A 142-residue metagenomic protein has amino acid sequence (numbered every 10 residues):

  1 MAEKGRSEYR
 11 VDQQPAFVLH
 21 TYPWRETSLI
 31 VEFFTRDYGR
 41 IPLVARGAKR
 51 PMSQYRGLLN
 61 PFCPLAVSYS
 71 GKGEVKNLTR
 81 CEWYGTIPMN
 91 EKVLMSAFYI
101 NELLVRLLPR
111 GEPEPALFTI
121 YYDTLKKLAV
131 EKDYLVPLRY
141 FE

Functional and structural regions predicted by a protein language model:
M1-E142: Non-catalytic alpha-helical scaffolds and adjoining flexible linkers that form interface surfaces for assembly
